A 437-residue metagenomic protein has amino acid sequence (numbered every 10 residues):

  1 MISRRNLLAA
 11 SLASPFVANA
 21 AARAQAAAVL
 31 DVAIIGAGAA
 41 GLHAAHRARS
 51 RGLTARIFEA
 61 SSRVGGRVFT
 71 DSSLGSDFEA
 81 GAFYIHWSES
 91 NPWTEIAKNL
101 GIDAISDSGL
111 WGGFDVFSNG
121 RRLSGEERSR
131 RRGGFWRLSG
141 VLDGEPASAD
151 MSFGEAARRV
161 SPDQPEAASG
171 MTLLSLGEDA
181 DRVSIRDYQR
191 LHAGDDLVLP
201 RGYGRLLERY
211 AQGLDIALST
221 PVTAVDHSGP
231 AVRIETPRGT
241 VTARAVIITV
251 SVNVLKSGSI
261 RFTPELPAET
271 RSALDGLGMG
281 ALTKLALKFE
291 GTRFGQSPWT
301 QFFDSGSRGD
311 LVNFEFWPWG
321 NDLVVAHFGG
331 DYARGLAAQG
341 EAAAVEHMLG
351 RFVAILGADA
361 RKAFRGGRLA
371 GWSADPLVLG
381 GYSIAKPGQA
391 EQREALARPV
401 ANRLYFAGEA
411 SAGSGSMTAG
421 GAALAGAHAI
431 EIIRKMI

Functional and structural regions predicted by a protein language model:
M1-S3, A10: N-terminal secretory signal peptides
L8-I437: FAD-dinucleotide binding site
